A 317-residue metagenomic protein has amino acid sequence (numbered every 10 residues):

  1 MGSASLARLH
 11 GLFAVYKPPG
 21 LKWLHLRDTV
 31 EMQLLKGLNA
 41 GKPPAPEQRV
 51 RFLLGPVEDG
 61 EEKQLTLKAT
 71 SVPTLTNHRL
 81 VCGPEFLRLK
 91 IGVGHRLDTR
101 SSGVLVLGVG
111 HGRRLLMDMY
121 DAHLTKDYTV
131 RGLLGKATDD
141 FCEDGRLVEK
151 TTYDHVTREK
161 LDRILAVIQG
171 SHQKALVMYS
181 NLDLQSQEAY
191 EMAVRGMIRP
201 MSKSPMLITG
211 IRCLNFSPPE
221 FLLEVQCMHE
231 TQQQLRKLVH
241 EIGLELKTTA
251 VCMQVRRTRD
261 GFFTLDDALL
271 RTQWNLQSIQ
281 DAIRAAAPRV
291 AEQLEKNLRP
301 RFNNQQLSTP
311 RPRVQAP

Functional and structural regions predicted by a protein language model:
M1-P317: Catalytic/RNA-binding core of pseudouridine synthases
